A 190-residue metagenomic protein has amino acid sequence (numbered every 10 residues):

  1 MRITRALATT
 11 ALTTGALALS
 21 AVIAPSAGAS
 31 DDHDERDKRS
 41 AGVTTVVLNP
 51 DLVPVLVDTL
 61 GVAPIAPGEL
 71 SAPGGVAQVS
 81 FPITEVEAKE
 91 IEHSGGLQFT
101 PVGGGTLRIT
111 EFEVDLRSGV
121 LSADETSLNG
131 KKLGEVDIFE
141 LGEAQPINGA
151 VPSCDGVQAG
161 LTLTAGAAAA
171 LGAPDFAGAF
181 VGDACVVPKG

Functional and structural regions predicted by a protein language model:
M1-A29: Secretory targeting and sorting signals
R2, V47-D51, D115: Poly-acidic low-complexity segments
A8, V55, L116, L121 (+3 more regions): A broad, structure-centric signal for solvent-exposed, well-ordered loop/edge residues that line or flank functional
L19-S20, V76, A144, D183: Low-complexity, intrinsically disordered short peptide segments enriched in small/polar/basic residues
G28-A88, A150-G190: N-terminal segment immediately downstream of the Sec signal-peptide cleavage site in secreted/extracellular proteins
A63-G134: Predominantly extracellular/secreted and cell-surface proteins with exposed, flexible low-complexity segments
D124-T162: Extended amphipathic ligand-handling, pore-lining, and cofactor/metal-binding catalytic surfaces
